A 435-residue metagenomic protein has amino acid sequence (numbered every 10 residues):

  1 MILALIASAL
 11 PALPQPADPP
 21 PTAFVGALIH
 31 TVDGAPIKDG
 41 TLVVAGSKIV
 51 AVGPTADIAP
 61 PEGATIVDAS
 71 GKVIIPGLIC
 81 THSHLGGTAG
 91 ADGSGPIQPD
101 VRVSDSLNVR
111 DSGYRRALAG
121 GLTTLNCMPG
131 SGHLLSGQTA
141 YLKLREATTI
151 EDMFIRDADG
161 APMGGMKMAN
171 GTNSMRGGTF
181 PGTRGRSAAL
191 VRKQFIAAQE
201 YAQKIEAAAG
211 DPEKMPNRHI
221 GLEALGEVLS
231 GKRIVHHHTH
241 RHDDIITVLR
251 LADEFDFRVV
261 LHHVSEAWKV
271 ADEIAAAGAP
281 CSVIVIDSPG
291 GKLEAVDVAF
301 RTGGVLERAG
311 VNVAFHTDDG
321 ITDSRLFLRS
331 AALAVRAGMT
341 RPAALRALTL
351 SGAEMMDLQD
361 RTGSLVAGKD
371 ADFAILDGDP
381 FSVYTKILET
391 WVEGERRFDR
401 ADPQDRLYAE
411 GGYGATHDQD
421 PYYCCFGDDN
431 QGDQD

Functional and structural regions predicted by a protein language model:
P11-Q15, P19, E389-D435: Extracellular/periplasmic ectodomains of large secreted or surface enzymes and adhesion receptors
P20, I29, D33-I75: Histidine-rich, glycine-flanked metal-binding segment
T22-F24, A59-D105, R115, A119: Replace "His-x-His-based motif
A27, L42, S47, G71 (+10 more regions): Divalent metal-coordination and catalytic microenvironments
A27-H30, V366-E410: C-terminal cap of metal-dependent C-N hydrolases
G90-D92, P96-V101, I234, A275 (+2 more regions): His/Asp/Glu-enriched, well-ordered alpha-helical/loop segment that forms or immediately abuts the divalent-metal
A91-L107, R145-T148, G165-K167, L229 (+1 more regions): Active-site gating loops and adjacent loop-to-helix segments of metal-dependent hydrolytic enzymes
L118-V259, K386, V392, H417-Q434: Polyanionic/metal-chelating signatures
